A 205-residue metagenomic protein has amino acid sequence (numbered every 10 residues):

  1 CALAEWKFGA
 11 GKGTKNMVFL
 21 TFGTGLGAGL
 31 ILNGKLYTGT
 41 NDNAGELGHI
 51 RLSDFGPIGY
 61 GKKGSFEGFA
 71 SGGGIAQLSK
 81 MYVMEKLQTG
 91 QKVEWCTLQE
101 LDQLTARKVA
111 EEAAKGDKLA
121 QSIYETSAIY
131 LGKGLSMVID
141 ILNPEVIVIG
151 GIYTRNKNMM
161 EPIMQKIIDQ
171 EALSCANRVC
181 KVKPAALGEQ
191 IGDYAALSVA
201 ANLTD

Functional and structural regions predicted by a protein language model:
C1-E5, L20: Glycine/small-residue-rich loop that forms an oxyanion/phosphate-binding "nest" at active or ligand-binding sites
L3, L26-I31: Short beta-strand scaffold segments in enzyme catalytic cores
E5-T14, L36, D54-D205: ATP-binding/phosphotransfer module of carbohydrate and carboxylate kinases, centering on a glycine-rich
N16-T21, G27-G29: Short glycine-aspartate micro-motif
T21, I31, R51, V148: Conserved beta-strand segments that form the floor/walls of ligand-binding pockets within enzyme and binding domains
D42-N43, M160: Conserved catalytic-core motifs of eukaryotic protein kinase domains, centered on the activation segment
N43-G56: A short, polar/charged loop-to-alpha-helix boundary motif
